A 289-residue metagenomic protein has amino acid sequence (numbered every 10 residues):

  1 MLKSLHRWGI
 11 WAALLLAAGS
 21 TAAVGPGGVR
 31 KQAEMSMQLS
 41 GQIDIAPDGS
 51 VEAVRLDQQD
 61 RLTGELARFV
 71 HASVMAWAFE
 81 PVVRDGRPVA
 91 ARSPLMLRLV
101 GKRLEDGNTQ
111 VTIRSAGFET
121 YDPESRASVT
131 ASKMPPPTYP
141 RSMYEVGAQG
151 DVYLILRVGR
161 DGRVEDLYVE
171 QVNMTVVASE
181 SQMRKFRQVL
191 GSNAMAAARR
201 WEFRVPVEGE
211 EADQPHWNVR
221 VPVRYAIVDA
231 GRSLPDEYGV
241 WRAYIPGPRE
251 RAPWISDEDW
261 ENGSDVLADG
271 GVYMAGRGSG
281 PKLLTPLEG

Functional and structural regions predicted by a protein language model:
M1-A12: Bacterial N-terminal signal peptides that target proteins for export
L2-S4, A22-G289: Charge-biased low-complexity segments
A17-T21: N-terminal signal peptide c-region/cleavage motif recognized by signal peptidases
